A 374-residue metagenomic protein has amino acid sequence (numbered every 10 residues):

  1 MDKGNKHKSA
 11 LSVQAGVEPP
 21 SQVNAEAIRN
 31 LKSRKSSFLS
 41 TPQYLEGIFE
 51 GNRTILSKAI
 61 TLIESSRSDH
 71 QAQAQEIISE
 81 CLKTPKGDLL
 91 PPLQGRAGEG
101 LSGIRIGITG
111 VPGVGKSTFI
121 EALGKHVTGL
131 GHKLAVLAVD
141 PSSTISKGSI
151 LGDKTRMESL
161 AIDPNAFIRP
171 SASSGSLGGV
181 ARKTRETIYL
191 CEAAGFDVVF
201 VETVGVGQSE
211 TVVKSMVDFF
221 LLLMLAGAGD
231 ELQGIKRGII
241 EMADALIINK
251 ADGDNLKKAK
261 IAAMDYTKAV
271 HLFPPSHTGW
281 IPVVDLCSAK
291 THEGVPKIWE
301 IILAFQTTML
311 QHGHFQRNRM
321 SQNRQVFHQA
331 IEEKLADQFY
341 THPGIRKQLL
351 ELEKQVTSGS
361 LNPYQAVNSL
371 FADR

Functional and structural regions predicted by a protein language model:
M1-K58: Long, basic/Gly/Ser/Thr-rich N-terminal segments that mediate initial subcellular attachment or targeting
S40-G51, L56-L89, G100-I106, V111-V114 (+4 more regions): Nucleotide-state-sensitive switch-loop elements of NTP-binding domains
T41-L45, T109, S171, I247-D252 (+2 more regions): Short hinge/gating elements
L56, L286, K297-R374: Long, well-ordered amphipathic alpha-helical subdomains in the mid-to-C-terminal portions of large enzyme subunits
Q94-E99: Glycine-biased, low-complexity coil/linker segments
M216-V217, E241-M242, W280: Short, structured coil segments at secondary-structure junctions
A226-K257: Flexible active-site lid/hinge loop adjacent to a nucleotide/diphosphate and Mg2+-phosphate binding pocket
A245, A251-M309: Canonical P-loop GTPase G-domain recognition
